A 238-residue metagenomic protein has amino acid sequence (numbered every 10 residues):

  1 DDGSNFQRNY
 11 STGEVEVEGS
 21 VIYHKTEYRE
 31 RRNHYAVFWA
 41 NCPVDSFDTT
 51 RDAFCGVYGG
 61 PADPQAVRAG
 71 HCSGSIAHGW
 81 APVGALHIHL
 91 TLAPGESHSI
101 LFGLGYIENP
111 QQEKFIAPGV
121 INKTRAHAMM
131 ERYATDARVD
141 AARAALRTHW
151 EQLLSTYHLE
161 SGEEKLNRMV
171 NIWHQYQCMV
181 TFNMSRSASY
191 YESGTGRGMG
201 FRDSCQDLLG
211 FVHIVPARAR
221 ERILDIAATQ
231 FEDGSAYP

Functional and structural regions predicted by a protein language model:
D1, T12, L104-N109, H213-I214 (+2 more regions): Short, well-ordered loop/turn and helix-capping segments at boundaries between secondary-structure elements and domains
D1-A69, L86, Q111-E151, S155: Polysaccharide-binding surfaces and accessory modules of carbohydrate-active proteins
G3, Q7, V21-I22, H89 (+3 more regions): Short, well-ordered alpha-helical packing segments
R68-C72, F182: Short, positively charged
G74-A77, H87-L92: Beta-strand-rich interaction surfaces with strong enrichment in secreted/lumenal proteins
A77-P82, E96, E151-P238: Substrate-binding groove/exosite segments of carbohydrate-active enzymes
G79-A81, I88, S99, F115: Gly/lys/ser-thr-rich phosphate-binding loops in alpha/beta enzymes that coordinate phosphoanhydride or phosphate groups
L90-E108: Short Pro-Gly-centered flexible turn/kink motifs
